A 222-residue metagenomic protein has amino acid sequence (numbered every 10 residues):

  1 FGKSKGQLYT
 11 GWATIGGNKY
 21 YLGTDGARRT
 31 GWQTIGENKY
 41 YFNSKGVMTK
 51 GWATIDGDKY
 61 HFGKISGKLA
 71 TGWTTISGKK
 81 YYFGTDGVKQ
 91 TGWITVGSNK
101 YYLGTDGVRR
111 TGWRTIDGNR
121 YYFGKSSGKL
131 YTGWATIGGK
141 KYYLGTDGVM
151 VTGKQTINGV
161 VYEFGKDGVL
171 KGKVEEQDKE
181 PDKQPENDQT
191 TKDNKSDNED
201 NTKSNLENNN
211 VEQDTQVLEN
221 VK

Functional and structural regions predicted by a protein language model:
F1-K222: Extracellular adhesion/carbohydrate-binding repeat motifs centered on closely spaced tryptophans
